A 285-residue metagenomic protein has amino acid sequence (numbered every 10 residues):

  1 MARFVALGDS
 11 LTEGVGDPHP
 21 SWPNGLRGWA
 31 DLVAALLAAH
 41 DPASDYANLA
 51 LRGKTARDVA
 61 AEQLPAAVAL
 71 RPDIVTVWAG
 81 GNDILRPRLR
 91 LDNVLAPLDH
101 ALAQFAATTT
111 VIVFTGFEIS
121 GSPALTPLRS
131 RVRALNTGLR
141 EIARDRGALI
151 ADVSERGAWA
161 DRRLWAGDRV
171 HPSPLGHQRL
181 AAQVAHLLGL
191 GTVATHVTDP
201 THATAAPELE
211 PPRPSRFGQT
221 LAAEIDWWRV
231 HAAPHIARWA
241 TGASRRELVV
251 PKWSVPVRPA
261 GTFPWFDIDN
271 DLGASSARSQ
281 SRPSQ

Functional and structural regions predicted by a protein language model:
M1-R52, L64-R71: Serine-esterase "nucleophile elbow" of acetyl-processing enzymes
E13-H19, P42, A56-N93, I119-S120: Oxyanion-hole/transition-state-stabilizing segment in secreted/luminal serine hydrolases and related acyltransferases
P18-N24, L89-D92, T126-S130, A166-G167: Short glycine-enriched, charge-decorated loop/helix-capping segments at active-site entrances that position
N48-A50, T115-G116, D152-E155: Residue-level recognition of beta-strand->loop/alpha-helix junctions
N93-Q104, A134-E141: Alpha-helical scaffolding segments of alpha/beta enzyme cores, especially the outer helices of TIM-barrel or partial
A106-V111, A148: A short helix->loop->beta-strand "cap" motif at the edges of active sites that frequently abuts
G121-V153, P174-Q178: Substrate-gating cap/lid alpha-helix
D145, L175-Q285: Conserved catalytic region of serine esterases and O-acyltransferases that act on ester linkages in lipids
